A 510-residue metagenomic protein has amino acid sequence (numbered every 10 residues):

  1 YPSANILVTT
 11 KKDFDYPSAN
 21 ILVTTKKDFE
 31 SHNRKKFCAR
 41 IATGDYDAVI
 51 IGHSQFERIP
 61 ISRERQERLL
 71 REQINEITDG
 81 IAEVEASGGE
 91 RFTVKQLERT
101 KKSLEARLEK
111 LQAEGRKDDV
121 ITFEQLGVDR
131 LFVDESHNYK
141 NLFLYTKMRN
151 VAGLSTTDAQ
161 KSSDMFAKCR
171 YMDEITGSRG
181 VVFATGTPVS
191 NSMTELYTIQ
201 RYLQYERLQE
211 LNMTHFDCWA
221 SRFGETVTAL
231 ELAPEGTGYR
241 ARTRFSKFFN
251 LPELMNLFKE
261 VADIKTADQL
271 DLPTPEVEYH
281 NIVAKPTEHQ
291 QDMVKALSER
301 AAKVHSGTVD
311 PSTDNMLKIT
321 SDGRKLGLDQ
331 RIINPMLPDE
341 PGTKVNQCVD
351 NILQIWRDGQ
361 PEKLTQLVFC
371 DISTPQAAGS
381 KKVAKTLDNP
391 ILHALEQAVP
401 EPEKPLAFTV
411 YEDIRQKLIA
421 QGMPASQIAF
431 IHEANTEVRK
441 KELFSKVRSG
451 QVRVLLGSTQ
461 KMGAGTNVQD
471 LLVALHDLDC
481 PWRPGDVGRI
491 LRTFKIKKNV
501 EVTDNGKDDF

Functional and structural regions predicted by a protein language model:
Y1-T9, D15-T43: Conserved nucleic-acid-binding Ia/Ib motif block in the N-terminal RecA-like helicase ATPase lobe
V8-T10, R34-I81, A86-R130, K161-T194 (+4 more regions): Inter-lobe coupling linker of SF2 helicases/translocases
T9-K11, T24-R34, G52-R58, D371-S373 (+2 more regions): Conserved helicase motor
N33, F37, E412-R415, I419 (+1 more regions): Conserved helicase ATPase core of P-loop NTP-dependent helicases/translocases
G52, F56-R63, Q125, Y139-K140 (+6 more regions): SF2 helicase motor core recognition
L364-I372: Conserved RecA-like ASCE P-loop NTPase motor core of nucleic-acid helicases/translocases
I372-F430: Conserved helicase motor "Helicase C" RecA-like lobe of SF1/SF2 P-loop NTPases
